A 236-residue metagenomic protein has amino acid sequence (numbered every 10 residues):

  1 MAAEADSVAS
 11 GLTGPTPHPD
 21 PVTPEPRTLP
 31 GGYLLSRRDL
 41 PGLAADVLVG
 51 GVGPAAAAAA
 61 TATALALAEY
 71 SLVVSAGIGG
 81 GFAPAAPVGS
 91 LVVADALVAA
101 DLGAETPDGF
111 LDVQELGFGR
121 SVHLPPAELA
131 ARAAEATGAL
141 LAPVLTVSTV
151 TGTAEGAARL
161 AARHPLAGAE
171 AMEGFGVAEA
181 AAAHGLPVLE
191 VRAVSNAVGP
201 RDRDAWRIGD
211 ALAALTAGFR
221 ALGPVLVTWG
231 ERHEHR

Functional and structural regions predicted by a protein language model:
M1-R236: Accessory terminal and edge-of-domain segments that mediate assembly/interaction and cofactor placement around
